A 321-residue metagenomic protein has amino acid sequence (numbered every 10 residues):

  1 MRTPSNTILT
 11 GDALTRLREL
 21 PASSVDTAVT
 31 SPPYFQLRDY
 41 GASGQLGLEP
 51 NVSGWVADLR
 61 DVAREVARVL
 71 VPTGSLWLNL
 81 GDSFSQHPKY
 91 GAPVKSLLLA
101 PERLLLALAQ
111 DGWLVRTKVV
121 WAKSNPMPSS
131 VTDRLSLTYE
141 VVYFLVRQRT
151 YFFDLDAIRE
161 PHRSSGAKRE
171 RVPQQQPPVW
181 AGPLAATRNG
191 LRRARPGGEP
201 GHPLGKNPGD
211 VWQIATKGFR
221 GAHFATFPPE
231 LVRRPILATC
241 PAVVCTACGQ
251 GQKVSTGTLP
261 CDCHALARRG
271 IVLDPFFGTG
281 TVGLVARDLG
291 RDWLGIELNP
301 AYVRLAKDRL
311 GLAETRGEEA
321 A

Functional and structural regions predicted by a protein language model:
M1-L312, A321: Core catalytic lobe of class I
G317-E319: Short, Lys/Arg-enriched N-terminal segments with co-localized hydrophobic residues within the first ~10-30 amino acids
